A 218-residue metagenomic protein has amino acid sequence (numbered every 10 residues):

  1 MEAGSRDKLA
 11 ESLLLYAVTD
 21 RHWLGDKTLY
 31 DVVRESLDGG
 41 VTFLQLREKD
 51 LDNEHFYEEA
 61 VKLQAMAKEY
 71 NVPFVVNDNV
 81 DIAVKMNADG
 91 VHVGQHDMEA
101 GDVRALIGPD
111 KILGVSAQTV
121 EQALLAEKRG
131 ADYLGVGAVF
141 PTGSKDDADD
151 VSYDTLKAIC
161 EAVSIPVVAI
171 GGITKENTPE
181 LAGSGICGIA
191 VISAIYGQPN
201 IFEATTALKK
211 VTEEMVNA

Functional and structural regions predicted by a protein language model:
M1-M98, A105-D132, A148-V151, A158 (+4 more regions): Conserved N-terminal beta1-alpha1 strand-loop-helix module at the mouth
L24, P141-T142: Active-site loop signature of alpha/beta-hydrolase-fold enzymes
L46, V93, V136, P141 (+1 more regions): Short beta-strand and adjacent tight-turn residues that come in two discontinuous sequence segments and form the edges
M98-G101, T142: A short, polar/charged loop-to-alpha-helix boundary motif
V136, V168-I173, I189-S193: Glycine-rich beta-strand-to-loop/alpha-helix junction loops that act as flexible
P141, N177-E180: Short glycine/proline-centered loop/turn elements that form peptide/ligand docking sites
K145: A short acidic, glycine-rich active-site loop that binds or catalyzes chemistry on phosphate/adenosine moieties
